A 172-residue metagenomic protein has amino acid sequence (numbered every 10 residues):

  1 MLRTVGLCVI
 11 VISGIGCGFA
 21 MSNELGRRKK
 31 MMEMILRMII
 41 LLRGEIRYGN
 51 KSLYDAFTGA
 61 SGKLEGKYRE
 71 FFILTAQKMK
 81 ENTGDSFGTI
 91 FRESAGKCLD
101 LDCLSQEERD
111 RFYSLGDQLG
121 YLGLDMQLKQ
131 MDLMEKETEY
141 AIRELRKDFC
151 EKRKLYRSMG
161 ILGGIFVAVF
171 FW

Functional and structural regions predicted by a protein language model:
R3-K80: Juxtamembrane/interface alpha-helical elements of multi-pass membrane proteins
L7-C17, E144-W172: Bilayer-spanning, highly hydrophobic alpha-helical transmembrane segments
N23-K30, S86, E107, M126: A structural signal for alpha-helical segments
R27, Q118-I161: Membrane-interface, cytosolic juxtamembrane amphipathic helix immediately N-terminal to a transmembrane helix, enriched
M32-I35, F72, F112, L124 (+1 more regions): Hydrophobic packing residues in well-ordered alpha-helices of helical domains and bundles
L41, K97, E137, A141: Solvent-exposed, charged/polar functional surfaces in cytosolic regulatory/catalytic domains
K51-L122: Glycine- and small-hydrophobic-enriched helix-loop-helix hairpins
